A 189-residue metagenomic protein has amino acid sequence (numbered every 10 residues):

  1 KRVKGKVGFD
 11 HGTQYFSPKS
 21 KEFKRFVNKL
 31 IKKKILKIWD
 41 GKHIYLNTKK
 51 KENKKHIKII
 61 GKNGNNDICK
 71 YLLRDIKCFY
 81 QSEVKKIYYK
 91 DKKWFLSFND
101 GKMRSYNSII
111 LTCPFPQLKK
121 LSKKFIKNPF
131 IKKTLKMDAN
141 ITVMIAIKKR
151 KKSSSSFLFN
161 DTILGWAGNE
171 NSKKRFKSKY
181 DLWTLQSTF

Functional and structural regions predicted by a protein language model:
R2-H43: N-terminal FAD cofactor-binding segment of flavoenzymes
Y15-K21, I44, T48-Y71: Short beta-strand to alpha-helix junction loop
F16, L72, I110-T112, I145 (+1 more regions): Generic structural signal for small/hydrophobic residues in well-ordered secondary structure, especially within
L72-F79: A structural motif corresponding to the C-terminal end of an alpha-helix and its immediate exit/capping segment
Y80-F95: A conserved short coil-to-beta-strand element within the FAD-binding core of flavoproteins
F98-G101: Glycine-centered tight beta-turn/hairpin loop motif at sheet-sheet or coil-to-beta transitions
M103-F157: Central helical "cap/lid" subdomain
M144-F189: Active-site substrate-recognition segment that forms the wall of the catalytic cavity or substrate channel
